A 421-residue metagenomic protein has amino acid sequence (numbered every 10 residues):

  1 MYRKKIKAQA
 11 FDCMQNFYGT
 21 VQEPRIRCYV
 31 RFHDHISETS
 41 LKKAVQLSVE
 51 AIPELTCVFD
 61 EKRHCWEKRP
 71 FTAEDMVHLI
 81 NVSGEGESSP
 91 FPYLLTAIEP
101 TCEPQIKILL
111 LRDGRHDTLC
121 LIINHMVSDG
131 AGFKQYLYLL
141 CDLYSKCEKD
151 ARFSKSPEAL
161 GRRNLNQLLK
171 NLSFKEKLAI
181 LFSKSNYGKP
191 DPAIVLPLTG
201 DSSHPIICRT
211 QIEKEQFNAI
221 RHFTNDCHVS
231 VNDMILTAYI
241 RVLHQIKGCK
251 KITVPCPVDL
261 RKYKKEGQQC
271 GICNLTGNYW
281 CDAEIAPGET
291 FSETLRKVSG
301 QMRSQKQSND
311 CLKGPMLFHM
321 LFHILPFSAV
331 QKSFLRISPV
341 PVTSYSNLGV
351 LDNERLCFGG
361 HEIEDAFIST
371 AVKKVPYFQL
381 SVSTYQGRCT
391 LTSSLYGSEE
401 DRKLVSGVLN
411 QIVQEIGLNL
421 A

Functional and structural regions predicted by a protein language model:
M1-A10, N16, I26, V127 (+4 more regions): Non-catalytic, low-complexity flexible loops and terminal extensions
M1-K62, D75, S83-I106, H244-A421: Acyl-thioester-dependent acyl-group transfer interface
H33-I52, I122-Y138, R209-G248, L391-S393 (+1 more regions): Acyl activation and transfer enzymes in specialized metabolism, enriched for ANL adenylate-forming modules
C65-F71: Amphipathic coiled-coil signal-relay and dimerization helices
D75-H78, A219-I220: Short small-residue beta-strand/loop micro-motif enriched in glycine and branched aliphatics
G84-E87, A97-C147, A159-L169, S383-V405: Histidine-centered acyl-transfer/condensation active-site motif and its immediate structural neighborhood
R112-H116, D142-A151, D226-N232, V242-I252: Secondary-structure boundary elements
D117, P205, I220, V330-Q331: Alpha-helical hydrophobic/aromatic positions enriched in membrane-embedded helices and signal peptides
